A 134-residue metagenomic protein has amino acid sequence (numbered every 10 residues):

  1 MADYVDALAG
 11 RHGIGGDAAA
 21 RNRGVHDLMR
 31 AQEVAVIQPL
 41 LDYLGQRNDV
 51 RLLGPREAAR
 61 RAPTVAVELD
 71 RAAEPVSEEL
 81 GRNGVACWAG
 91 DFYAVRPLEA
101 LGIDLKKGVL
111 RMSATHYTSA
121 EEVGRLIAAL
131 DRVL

Functional and structural regions predicted by a protein language model:
M1-L134: Pyridoxal 5′-phosphate
